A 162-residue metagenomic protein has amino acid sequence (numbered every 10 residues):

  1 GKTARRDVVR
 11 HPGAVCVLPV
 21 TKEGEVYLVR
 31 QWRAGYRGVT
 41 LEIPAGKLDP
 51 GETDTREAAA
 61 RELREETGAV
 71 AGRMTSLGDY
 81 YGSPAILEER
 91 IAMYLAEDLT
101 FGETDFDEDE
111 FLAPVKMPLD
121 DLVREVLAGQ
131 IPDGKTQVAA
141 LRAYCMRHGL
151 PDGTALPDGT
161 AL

Functional and structural regions predicted by a protein language model:
G1-C16, T21-K22: Acidic, metal-coordinating catalytic segment for phosphate/diphosphate chemistry, firing primarily on the Nudix
V8-V9, W32, G82: Residue-level structural signal for beta-strand termini and adjacent loop
G13-C16, K47-G134: Unchanged
V20-E23, Y27-R30: Glycine/small-residue-rich phosphate/adenosyl-binding loop
G35-L41: A conserved beta-turn-beta hairpin within the catalytic core of GNAT-like acetyltransferases that forms part
D121-L162: Long hydrophobic alpha-helical segments typical of transmembrane helices together with their membrane-interfacial
